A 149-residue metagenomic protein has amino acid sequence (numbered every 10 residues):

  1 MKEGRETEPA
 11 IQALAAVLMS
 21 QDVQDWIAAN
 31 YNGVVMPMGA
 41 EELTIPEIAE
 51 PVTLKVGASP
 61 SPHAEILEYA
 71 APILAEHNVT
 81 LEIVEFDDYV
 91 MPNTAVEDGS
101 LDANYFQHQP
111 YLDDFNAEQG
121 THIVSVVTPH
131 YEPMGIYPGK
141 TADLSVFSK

Functional and structural regions predicted by a protein language model:
M1, D114-V126, T141: Ligand-binding "clamshell"
M1, P60-S61, D87-Y89, G99-S100 (+2 more regions): Beta->alpha turn/N-cap motifs
G4, Q21, V126-K149: A conserved helix-loop-strand patch within extracytoplasmic ligand-binding domains of the periplasmic binding
E6-V17, S148-K149: Short amphipathic alpha-helical coupling segments at ligand-binding clamshell hinges and other catalytic/signaling
L18-G39: Periplasmic-binding protein-like
A40-K55, L74-A75, D143-K149: Immediate post-signal peptide segment of exported/extracytoplasmic ligand-binding proteins
A49-S61, V79-E85: Short, well-ordered beta-strand elements
I83-T94: Short helix-initiation/N-cap motifs at beta->coil->alpha
